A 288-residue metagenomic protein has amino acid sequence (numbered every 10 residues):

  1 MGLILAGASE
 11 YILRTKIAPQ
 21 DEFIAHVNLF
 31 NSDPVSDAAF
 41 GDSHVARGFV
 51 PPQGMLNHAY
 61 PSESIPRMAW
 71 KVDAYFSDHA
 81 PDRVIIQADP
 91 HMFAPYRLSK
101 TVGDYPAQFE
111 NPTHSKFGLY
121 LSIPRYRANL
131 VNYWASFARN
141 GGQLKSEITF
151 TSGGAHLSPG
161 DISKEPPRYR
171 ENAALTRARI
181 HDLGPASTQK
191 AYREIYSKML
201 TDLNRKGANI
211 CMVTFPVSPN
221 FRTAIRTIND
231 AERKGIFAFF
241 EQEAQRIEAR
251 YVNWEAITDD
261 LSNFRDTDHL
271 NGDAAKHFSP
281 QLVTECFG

Functional and structural regions predicted by a protein language model:
M1-Y11: Hydrophobic membrane-insertion alpha-helices, especially the h-region of bacterial N-terminal signal peptides
I12-D33: Alpha-helical transmembrane signal-anchor/signal-peptide segments
N28-G54: Short extracytoplasmic
H44-N129: Membrane-embedded segments
T101-C211: Secreted/periplasmic serine-hydrolase-like ester/acetyl group-modifying domain
L200-I228: Active-site segments of SGNH/GDSL-like serine hydrolases that catalyze O-acetyl group transfer/hydrolysis on lipids
P219-V252: Substrate-gating cap/lid alpha-helix
D266-G288: Histidine-centered active-site loop/cap adjacent to the catalytic His in serine esterases/O-acetyl transfer systems
